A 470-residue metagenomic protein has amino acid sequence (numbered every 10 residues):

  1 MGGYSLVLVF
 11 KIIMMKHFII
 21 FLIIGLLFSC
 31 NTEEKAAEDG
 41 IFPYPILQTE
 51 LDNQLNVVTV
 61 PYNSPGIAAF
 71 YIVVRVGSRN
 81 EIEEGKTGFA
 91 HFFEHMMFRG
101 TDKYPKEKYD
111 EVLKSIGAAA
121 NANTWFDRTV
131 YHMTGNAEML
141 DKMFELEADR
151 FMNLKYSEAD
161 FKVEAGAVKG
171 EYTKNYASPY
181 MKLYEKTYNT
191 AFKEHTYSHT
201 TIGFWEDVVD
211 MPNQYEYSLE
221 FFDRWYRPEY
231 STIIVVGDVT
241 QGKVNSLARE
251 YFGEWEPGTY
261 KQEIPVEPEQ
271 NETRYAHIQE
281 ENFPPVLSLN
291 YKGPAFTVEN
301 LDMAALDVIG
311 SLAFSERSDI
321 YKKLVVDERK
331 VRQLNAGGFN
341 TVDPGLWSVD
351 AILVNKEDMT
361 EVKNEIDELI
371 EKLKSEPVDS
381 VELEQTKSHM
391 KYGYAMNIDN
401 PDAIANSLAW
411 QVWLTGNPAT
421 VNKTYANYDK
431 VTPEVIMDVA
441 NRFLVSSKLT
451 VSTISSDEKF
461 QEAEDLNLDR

Functional and structural regions predicted by a protein language model:
V7-V9: Acidic, Ala/Val/Gly-enriched low-complexity intrinsically disordered segments
K11-F18: Positively charged n-region of N-terminal signal peptides that target proteins for export
F18-L27: Sec-dependent N-terminal signal peptides
C30-K108, H132-G135, E145-L146, L219-K323 (+2 more regions): His/Glu-rich zincin catalytic helix
V60, P65-I82, G88-F92, K106-F151 (+6 more regions): M16 family metallopeptidases and their MPP-like homologs
R99-G100, F151-A159, V378-D379: Short, polar/flexible loop-turn hinges at active-site or ligand-entry regions and domain interfaces
K169-N175, E267-E280, S388-N397: Short, conserved secondary-structure transition motifs
